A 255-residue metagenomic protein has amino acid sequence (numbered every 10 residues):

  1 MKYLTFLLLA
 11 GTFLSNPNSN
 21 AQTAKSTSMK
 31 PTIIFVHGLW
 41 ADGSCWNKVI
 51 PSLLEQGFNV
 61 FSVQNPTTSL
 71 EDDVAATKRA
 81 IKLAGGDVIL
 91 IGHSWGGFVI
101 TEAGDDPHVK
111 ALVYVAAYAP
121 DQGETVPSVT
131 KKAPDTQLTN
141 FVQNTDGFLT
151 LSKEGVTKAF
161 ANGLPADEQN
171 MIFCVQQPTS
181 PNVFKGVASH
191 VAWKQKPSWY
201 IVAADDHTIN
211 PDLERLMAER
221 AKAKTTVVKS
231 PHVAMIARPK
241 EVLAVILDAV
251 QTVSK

Functional and structural regions predicted by a protein language model:
S28-L70: Conserved HGGG/HGGXW glycine-rich cap/lid loop of the alpha/beta-hydrolase fold
V63-N65, T226-P231: Short glycine-rich catalytic loops that host catalytic nucleophiles or stabilize transition states across multiple
D72-V88: Conserved acidic catalytic loop of the alpha/beta-hydrolase fold
I91-G96, I100: Gly/Ala-rich beta-loop-alpha elbow adjacent to hydrolase catalytic centers
H108-V109, V113-T157, S180-V183: Flexible "cap/lid" loop of the alpha/beta hydrolase fold
M171-A192: Active-site nucleophile elbow and catalytic-triad environment of alpha/beta-hydrolase enzymes
Y200-V202: Short beta-strand/loop motif that positions the catalytic acidic residue of the alpha/beta-hydrolase fold
A204-K229, I236, E241, A249: Conserved loop-alpha-helix segment in the C-terminal half of the alpha/beta-hydrolase fold that carries the catalytic
